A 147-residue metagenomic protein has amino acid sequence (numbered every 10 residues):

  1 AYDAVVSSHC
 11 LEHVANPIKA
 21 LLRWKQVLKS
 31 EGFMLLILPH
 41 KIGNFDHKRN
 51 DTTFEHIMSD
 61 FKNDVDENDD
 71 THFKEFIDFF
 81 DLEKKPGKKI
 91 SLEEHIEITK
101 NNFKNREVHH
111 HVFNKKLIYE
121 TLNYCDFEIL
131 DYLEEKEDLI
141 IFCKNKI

Functional and structural regions predicted by a protein language model:
A1: Short conserved loop adjoining the S-adenosyl-L-methionine
V5-V6: Hydrophobic beta-strand segment of the Class I
H9-H13: A short His-aromatic
I18-K19, R23-Q26, F33-K146: S-adenosyl-L-methionine-dependent methyltransferase catalytic module, highlighting the catalytic core
